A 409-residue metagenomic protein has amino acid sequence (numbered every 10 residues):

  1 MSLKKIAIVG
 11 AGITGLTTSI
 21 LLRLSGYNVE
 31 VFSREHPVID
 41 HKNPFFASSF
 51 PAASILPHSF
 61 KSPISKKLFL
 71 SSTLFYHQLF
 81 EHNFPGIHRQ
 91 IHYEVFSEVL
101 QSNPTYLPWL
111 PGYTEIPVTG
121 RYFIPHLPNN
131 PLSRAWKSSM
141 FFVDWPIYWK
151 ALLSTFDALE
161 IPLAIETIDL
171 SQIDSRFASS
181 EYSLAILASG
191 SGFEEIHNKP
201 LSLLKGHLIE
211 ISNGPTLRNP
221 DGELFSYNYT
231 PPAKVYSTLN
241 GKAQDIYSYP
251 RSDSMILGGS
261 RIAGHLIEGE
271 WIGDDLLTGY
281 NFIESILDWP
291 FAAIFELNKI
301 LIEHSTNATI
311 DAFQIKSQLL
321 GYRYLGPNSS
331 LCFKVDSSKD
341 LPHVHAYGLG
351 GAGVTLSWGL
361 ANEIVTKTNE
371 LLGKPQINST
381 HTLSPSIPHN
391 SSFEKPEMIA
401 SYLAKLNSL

Functional and structural regions predicted by a protein language model:
K4-V31: N-terminal Rossmann-like FAD-binding beta1-loop-alpha1 element of flavoenzymes
V9, E181-S191, A361: Short hydrophobic core segments
I20-S25, V31, S54-I55, G86 (+2 more regions): Active-site substrate-recognition segment that forms the wall of the catalytic cavity or substrate channel
L24-A47: Glycine-rich FAD pyrophosphate-binding loop
K61-S71, A135-A151, S285-W289, T355-S357: Short beta-strand to alpha-helix junction loop
L74-L159: Flavin (FAD/FMN) cofactor-binding and adjacent substrate-gating region of FAD-dependent oxidoreductase domains
P162-A178: A conserved short coil-to-beta-strand element within the FAD-binding core of flavoproteins
A308-L409: C-terminal catalytic lobe of FAD-dependent flavoproteins
